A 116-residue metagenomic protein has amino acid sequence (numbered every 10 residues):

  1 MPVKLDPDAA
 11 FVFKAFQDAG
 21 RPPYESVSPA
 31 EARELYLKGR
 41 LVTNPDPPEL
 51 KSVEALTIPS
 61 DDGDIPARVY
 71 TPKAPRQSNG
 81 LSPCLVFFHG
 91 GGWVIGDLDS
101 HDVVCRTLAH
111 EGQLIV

Functional and structural regions predicted by a protein language model:
M1-P66: A glycine/proline-hinged amphipathic helix-loop "lid/cap" segment that gates access to hydrophobic ligand pockets
A67, N79-G91: Short beta-strand element of the alpha/beta-hydrolase
V69-T71: Conserved hydrophobic "DFG−1" position in protein kinase catalytic cores
A74: Ligand-binding pocket scaffold of soluble enzyme catalytic domains
G80, L98-D99: Alpha-helix boundary/capping segments in eukaryotic regulatory proteins
V94-I95: Short beta->alpha connector loops of Rossmann-like oxidoreductase domains
D99-V116: Short amphipathic alpha-helix adjacent to the substrate-entry channel of hydrolases
